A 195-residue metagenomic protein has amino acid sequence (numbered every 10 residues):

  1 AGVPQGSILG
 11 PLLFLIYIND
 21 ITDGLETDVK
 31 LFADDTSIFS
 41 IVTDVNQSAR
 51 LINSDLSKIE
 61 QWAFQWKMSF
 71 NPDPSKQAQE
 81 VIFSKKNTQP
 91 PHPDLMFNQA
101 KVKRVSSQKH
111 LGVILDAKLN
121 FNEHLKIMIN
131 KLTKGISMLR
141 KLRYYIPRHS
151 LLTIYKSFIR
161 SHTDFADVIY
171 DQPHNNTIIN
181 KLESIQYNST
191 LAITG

Functional and structural regions predicted by a protein language model:
A1-L13, F39-V45, L95-Q99, R104 (+2 more regions): Short, conserved non-catalytic motifs in the polymerase core
P11-S40: Active-site palm subdomain of RNA-directed nucleic acid polymerases
L15-N19, S157-S161, F165, N188: Short, residue-level hotspots on alpha-helical faces of the histone-fold and other alpha-helical interaction modules
V29, A49-I52, L56, F70 (+3 more regions): Hydrophobic packing residues in well-ordered alpha-helices of helical domains and bundles
T36-F64, K85: Catalytic palm subdomain of template-directed nucleic-acid polymerases, centered on the conserved carboxylate motif
S54, F70-S106: Short, conserved micro-motifs composed of acidic
E60, F64-P74, Q79-V81, K109 (+1 more regions): Short, charged alpha-helical motifs in flexible N/C-terminal segments and linkers
Q99-I169: Basic, alpha-helical interaction scaffolds
